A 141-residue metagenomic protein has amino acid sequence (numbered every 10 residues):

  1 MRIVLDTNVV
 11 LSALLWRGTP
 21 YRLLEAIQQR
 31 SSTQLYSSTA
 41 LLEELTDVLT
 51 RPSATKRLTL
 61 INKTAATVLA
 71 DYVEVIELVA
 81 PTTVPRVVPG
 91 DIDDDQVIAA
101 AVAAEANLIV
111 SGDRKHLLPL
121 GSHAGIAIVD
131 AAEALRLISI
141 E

Functional and structural regions predicted by a protein language model:
M1-S37: Short, well-structured N-terminal submotif of metal-dependent ribonuclease cores
N8-V9, A40, K115, E133: Alpha-helix/helix-capping structural signal
L11, L15, R86-D93, K115: Acidic, metal-coordinating catalytic cores used for nucleic-acid/nucleotide bond scission and strand-transfer chemistry
L14-L15, L49, G121, S139: Short, flexible helix/strand-to-coil boundary loops that buttress conserved ligand/catalytic motifs in alpha/beta
G18, Y36, K63, V88 (+1 more regions): Residues at secondary-structure transition points
A26-V84: PIN-domain endoribonuclease scaffold, especially VapC-family toxins
E74-I109: Active-site neighborhoods of divalent-metal-dependent phosphate/nucleic-acid chemistry enzymes
V102-L108, R114-E141: Acidic, PIN/NYN-like endoribonuclease modules and their adjacent C-terminal/linker elements
